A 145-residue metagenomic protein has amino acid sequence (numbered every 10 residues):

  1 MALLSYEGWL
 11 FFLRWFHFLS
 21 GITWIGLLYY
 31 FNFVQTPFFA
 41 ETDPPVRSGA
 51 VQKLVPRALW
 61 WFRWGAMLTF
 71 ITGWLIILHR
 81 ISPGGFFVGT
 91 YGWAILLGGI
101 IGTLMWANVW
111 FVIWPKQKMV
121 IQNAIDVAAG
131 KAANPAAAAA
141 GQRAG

Functional and structural regions predicted by a protein language model:
M1-G145: Polytopic transmembrane helical bundles with strong interfacial aromatic enrichment
